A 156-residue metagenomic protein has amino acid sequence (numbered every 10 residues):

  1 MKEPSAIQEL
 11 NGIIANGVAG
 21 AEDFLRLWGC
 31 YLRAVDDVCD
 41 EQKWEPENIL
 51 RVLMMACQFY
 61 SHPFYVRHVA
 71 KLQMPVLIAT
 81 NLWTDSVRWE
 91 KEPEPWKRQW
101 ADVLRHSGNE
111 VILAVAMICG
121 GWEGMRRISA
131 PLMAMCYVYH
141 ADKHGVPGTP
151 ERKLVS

Functional and structural regions predicted by a protein language model:
M1-S156: All-alpha prenyltransferase/terpene-synthase fold signal
